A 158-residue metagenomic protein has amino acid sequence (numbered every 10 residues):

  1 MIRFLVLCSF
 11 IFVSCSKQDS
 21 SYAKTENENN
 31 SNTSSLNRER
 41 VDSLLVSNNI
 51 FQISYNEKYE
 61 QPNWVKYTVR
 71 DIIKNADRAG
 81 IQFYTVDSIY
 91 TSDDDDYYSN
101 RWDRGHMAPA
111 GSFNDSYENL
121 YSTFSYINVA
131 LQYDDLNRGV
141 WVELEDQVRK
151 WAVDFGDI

Functional and structural regions predicted by a protein language model:
F4-V13: Sec-dependent N-terminal signal peptides
C15-I158: Domain-level detector for secreted/extracellular nuclease and nuclease-toxin modules, and for the ENPP-like C-terminal
